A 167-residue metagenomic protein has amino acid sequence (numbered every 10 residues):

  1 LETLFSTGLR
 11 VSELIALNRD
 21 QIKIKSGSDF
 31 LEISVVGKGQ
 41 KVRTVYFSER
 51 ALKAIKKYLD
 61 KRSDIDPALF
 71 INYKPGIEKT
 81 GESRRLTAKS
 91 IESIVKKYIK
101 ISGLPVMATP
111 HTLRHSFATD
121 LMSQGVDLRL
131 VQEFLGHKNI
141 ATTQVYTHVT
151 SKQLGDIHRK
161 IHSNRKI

Functional and structural regions predicted by a protein language model:
L1-S12, E32-I33, D120: Short pre-functional
S12, A16-K57: Conserved tyrosine-mediated DNA breakage-rejoining catalytic core shared by Y-recombinases
L17-Q21, Q132-K138, T147-H148: A short, basic/aromatic helix-end/turn motif that makes direct DNA contacts
N18, S26, L59, K74 (+2 more regions): Short, flexible helix/strand-to-coil boundary loops that buttress conserved ligand/catalytic motifs in alpha/beta
V45, E92-E133: Short, basic (Lys/Arg/His-rich) helix/loop patches that form interaction surfaces in the mid-to-C-terminal regions
S48-P105: Active-site/catalytic core of tyrosine-dependent DNA strand-transfer enzymes
V149-I167: DNA/chromatin major-groove-contacting recognition/catalytic segments
